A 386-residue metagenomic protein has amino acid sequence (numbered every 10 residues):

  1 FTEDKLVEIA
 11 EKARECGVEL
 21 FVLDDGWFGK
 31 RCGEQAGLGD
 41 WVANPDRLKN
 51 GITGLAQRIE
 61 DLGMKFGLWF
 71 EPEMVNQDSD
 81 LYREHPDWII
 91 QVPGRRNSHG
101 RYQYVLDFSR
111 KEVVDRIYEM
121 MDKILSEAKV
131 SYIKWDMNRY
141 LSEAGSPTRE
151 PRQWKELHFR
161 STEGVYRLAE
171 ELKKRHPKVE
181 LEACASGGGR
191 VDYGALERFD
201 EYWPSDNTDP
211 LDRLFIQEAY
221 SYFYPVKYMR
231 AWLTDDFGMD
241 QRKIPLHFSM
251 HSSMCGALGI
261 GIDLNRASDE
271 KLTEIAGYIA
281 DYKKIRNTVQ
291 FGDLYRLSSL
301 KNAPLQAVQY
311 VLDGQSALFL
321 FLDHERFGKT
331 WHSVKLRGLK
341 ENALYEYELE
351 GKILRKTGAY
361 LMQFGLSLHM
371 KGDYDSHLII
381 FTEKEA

Functional and structural regions predicted by a protein language model:
F1, F28-E34, E73-D78, R139-A144 (+5 more regions): Flexible loop/turn segments at secondary-structure boundaries
F1-E119, Y132: Aromatic-lined carbohydrate-binding/catalytic grooves of carbohydrate-active enzymes
E8, G29, N44, Q57-D61 (+5 more regions): Active-site and adjacent substrate-binding regions of carbohydrate-active enzymes
N76, D80-D115, F159-N265: Glycan-recognition surfaces
P245-R296: Catalytic cores of secreted or luminal carbohydrate-active enzymes
S299-E341, L378: Carbohydrate-binding surface patches
R337-K352: Solvent-exposed beta-hairpin/edge-strand motifs
K356-A386: C-terminal beta-strand-rich structural cap/linker in extracellular carbohydrate-active enzymes
